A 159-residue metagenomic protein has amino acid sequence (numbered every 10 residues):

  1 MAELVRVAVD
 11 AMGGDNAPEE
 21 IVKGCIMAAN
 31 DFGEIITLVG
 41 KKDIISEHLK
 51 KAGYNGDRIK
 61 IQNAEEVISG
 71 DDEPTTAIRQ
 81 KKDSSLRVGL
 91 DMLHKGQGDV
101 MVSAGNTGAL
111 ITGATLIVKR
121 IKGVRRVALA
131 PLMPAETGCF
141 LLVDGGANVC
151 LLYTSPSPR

Functional and structural regions predicted by a protein language model:
M1-A104, A109-T115: Contiguous, glycine/small-aliphatic-enriched amphipathic segments in soluble metabolic enzymes
A17, L151-L152: Secondary-structure boundary/capping motif
V67-S69, A147-C150: A short, flexible beta-alpha/helix-coil linker loop
G113-G145: Short, acidic/small-residue loops that bind anionic groups at enzyme active sites
C139, C150-L151: C-terminal extensions
Y153-R159: Conserved small/polar residues in nucleotide/adenosyl-binding loops
